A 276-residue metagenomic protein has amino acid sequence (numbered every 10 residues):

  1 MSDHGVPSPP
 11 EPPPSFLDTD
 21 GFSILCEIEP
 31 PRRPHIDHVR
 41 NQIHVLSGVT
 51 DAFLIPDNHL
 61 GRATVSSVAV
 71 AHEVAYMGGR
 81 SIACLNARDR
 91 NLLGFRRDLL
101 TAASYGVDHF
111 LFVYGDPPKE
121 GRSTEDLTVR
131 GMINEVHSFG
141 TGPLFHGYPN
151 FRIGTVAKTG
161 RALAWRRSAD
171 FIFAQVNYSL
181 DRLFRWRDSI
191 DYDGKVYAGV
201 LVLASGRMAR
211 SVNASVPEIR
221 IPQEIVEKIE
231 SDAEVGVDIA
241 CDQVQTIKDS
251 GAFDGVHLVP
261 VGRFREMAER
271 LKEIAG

Functional and structural regions predicted by a protein language model:
S2-A52: Conserved N-terminal beta1-alpha1 strand-loop-helix module at the mouth
D3-P14, P31, G115, T124-N150 (+4 more regions): Active-site pocket-lining/capping segments in soluble small-molecule metabolic enzymes
P14-T19, I43-G48, V68-G78, L99-V107 (+3 more regions): Acidic (Asp/Glu)-rich catalytic clusters
I24-P30, D51-I55, S81-L85, F110-F112 (+4 more regions): Hydrophobic faces of well-ordered beta-strands that scaffold small-molecule active sites in alpha/beta enzyme cores
I28-R32, D57-G61, A87-D89, Y114-P118 (+4 more regions): Active-site-proximal loop/turn and secondary-structure-junction residues that shape catalytic pockets, frequently
R33-L46, S67, L92-L100, T159-R166 (+1 more regions): Short, acidic/polar
H35-D37, G61-V74, N91-D98, D116-F139 (+2 more regions): Active-site-adjacent beta->alpha loops and helix N-cap segments on the catalytic face of soluble alpha/beta enzymes
V49-D51, A75-G79, G106-H109, L163-I172 (+4 more regions): Glycine-enriched alpha-helix->loop->beta-strand junction motifs that scaffold or abut catalytic
